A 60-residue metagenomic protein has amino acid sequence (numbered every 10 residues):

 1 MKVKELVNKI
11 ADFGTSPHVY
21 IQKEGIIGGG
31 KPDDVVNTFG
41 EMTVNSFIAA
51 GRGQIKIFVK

Functional and structural regions predicted by a protein language model:
M1-Y20: N-terminal acidic leader/helix
T15-K60: Detector for the mature cores of small, proteolytically processed and post-translationally modified peptide effectors
